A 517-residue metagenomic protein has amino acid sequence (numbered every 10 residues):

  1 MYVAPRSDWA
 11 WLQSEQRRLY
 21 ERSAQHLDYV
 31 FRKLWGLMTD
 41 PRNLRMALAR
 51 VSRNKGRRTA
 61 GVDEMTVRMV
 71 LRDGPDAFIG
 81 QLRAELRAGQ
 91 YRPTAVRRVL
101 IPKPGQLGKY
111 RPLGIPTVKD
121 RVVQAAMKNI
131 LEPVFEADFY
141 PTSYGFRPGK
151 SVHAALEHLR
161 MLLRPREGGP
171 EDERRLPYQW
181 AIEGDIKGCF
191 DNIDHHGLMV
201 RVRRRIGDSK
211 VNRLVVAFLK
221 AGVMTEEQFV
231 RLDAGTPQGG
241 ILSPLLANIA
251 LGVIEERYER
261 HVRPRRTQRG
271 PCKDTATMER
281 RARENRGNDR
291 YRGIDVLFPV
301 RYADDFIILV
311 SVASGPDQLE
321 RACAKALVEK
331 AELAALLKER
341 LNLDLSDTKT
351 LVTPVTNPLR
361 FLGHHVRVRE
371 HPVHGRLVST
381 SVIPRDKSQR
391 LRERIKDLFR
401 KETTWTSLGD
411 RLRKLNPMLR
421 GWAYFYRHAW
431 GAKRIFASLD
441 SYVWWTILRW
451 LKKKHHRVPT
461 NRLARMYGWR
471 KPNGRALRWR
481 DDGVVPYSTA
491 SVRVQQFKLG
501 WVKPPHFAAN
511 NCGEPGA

Functional and structural regions predicted by a protein language model:
M1-A517: Non-catalytic terminal/accessory segments
